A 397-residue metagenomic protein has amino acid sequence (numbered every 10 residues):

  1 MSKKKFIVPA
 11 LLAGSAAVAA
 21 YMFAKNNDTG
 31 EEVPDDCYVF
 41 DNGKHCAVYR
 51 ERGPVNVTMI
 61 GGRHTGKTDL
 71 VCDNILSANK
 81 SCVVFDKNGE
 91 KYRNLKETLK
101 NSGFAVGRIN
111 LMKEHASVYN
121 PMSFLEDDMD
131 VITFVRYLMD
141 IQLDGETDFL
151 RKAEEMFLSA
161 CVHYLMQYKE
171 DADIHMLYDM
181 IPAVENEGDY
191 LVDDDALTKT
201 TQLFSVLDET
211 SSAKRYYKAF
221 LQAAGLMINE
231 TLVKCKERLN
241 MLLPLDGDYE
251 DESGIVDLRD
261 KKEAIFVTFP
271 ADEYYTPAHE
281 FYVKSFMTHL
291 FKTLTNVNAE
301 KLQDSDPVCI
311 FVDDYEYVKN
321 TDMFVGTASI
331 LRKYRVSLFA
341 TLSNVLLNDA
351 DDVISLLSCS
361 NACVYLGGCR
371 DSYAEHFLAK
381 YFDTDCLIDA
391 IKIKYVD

Functional and structural regions predicted by a protein language model:
M1-L12: Membrane-penetrating hydrophobic segments
L11-Y21, N26, F40, K44 (+5 more regions): P-loop NTPase motor domains
N27-E32: Ser/Thr/Pro/Gly-rich low-complexity linker/stalk segments immediately outside membranes or between
A47-V48: Short, polar loop/linker segments at the starts of domains and inter-domain junctions
M112-E114, N344, C369: Short, solvent-exposed coil/turn elements at secondary-structure transition points
A340-L347: Conserved H-loop
D352-C386: Conserved P-loop NTPase catalytic core
